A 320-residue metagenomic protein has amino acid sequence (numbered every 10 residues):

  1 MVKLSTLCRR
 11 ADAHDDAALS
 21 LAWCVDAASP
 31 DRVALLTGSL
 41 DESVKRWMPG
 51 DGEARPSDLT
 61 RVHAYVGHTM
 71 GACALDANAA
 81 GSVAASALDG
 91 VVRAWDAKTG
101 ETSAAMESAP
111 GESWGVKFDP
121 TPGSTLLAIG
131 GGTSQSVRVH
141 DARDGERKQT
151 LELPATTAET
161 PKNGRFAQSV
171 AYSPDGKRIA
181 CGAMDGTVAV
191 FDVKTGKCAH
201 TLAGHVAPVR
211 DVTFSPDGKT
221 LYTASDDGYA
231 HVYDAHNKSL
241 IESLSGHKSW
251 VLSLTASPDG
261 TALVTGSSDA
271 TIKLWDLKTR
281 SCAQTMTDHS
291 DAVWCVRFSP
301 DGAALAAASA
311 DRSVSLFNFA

Functional and structural regions predicted by a protein language model:
R10-A18, Y65-A72, M106-S113, E152-A167 (+3 more regions): WD40/WD-repeat beta-propeller blade N-cap
A17, R61, G71, E112-W114 (+12 more regions): WD40/WD-repeat beta-propeller blade-loop signature
V25-D31, A77-A80, P120-G123, P174-D175 (+3 more regions): Residue-level detector of Asp-centered blade-edge/turn motifs that repeat once per structural unit in beta-propeller
L35, V83-A84, L127, I179 (+3 more regions): Hydrophobic beta-strand positions that form the internal "hydrophobic ladder" of WD40/Gbeta-like beta-propeller blades
G38-D41, S86-D89, G130-S134, G182-D185 (+3 more regions): Conserved strand-to-loop turn within each blade of WD40 beta-propeller repeats
V44-M48, V92-D96, V137-D141, V188-F191 (+3 more regions): WD40-repeat beta-propellers
G50, A97-G100, A142-G145, V193-G196 (+3 more regions): Short loop/turn segments that connect beta-strands within beta-propeller blades
